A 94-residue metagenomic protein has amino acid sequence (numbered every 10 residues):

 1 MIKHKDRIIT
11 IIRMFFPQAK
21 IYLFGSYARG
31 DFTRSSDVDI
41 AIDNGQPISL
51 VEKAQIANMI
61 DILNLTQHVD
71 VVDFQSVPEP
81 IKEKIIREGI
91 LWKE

Functional and structural regions predicted by a protein language model:
M1-K20, R29-R34, D43-E94: Catalytic core of pol beta-like nucleotidyltransferases
F24-S26: Glycine-rich beta-strand-to-loop/alpha-helix junction loops that act as flexible
